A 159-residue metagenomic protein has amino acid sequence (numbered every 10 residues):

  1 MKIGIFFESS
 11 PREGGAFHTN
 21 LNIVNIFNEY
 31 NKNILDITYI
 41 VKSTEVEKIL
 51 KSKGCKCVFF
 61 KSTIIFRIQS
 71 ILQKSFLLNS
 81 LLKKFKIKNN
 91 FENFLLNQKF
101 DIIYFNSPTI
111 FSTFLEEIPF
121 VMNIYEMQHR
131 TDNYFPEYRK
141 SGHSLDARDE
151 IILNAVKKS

Functional and structural regions predicted by a protein language model:
M1-S159: Carbohydrate transferase catalytic cores enriched for Leloir-type hexosyltransferases
